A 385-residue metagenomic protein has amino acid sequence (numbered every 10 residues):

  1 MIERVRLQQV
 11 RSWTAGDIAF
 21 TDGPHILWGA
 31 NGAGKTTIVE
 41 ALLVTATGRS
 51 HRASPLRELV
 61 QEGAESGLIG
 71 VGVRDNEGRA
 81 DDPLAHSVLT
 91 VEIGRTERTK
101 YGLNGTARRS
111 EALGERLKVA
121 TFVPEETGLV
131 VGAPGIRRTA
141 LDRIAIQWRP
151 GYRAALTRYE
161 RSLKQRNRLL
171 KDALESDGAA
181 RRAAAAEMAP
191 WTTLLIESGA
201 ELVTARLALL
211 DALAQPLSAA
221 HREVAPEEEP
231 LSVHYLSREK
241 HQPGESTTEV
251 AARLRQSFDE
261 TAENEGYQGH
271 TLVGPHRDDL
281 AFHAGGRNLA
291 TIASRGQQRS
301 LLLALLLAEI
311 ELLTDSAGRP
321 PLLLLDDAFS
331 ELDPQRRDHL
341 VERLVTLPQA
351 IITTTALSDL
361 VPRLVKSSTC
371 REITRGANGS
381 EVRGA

Functional and structural regions predicted by a protein language model:
M1-A30, V44, A179-L322, E331-Q335 (+3 more regions): Conserved NTPase motor "head" modules and their coupling/switch loops across ABC/AAA+ ATPases, GTPases, and GHKL ATPases
K35: Conserved lysine of the Walker
V44-Y152, A214-A219, V250, L254-E263: Nucleotide-state sensing region of NTPase/ATPase domains
V71, Q349-T355: Structural recognition of the conserved hydrophobic beta-strand(s) that form the central parallel beta-sheet of P-loop
A120, I351, T369-I373: Hydrophobic/aromatic beta-strand patches that form the interior of the parallel beta-sheet core in alpha/beta enzyme
V123, G128-G199, T204: Extended, highly charged alpha-helical segments
D326-A328: Walker B catalytic acidic pair
